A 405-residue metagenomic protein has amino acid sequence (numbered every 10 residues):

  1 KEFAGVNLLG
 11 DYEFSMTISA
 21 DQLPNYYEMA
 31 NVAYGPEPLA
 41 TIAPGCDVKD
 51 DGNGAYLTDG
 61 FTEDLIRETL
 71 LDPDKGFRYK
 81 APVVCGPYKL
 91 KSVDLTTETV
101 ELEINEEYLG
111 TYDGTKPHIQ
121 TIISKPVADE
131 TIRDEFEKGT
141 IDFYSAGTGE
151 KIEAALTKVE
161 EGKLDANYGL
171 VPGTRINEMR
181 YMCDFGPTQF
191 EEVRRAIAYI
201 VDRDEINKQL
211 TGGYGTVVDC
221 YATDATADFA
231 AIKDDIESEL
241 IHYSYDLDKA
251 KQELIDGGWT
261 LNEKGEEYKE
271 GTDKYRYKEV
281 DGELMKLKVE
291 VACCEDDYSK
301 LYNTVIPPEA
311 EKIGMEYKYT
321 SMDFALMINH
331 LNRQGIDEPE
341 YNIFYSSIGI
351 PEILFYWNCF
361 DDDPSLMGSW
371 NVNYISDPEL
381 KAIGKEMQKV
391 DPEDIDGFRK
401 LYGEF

Functional and structural regions predicted by a protein language model:
K1, Y243, Q252, K318-I328 (+1 more regions): Extracytoplasmic/peripheral linker and loop segments enriched in polar/acidic and small residues with frequent Thr/Pro
F3-A4, G76-R78, G86-K89, T121-I123 (+6 more regions): Second-shell loop/turn segments in exported
F14-S15, G86-K91, E98-E101, I119-K125 (+3 more regions): Short, well-ordered beta-strand elements
Q22, A30-G114, T121, L247-D248 (+1 more regions): Gly/Pro-rich hinge or "lid" segments in bacterial periplasmic/extracellular proteins
G76-Y79, E107-A155, E316-K318: Ligand-site clamp/hinge motif
E103, Q189-P308: Append "and occasionally in soluble cytosolic enzymes with long acidic Gly/Pro-rich linkers
F136, I141-F143, A292, E311-S365: Periplasmic binding protein-like
E153-G169, E338, I353-S369: Ligand-binding "clamshell"
